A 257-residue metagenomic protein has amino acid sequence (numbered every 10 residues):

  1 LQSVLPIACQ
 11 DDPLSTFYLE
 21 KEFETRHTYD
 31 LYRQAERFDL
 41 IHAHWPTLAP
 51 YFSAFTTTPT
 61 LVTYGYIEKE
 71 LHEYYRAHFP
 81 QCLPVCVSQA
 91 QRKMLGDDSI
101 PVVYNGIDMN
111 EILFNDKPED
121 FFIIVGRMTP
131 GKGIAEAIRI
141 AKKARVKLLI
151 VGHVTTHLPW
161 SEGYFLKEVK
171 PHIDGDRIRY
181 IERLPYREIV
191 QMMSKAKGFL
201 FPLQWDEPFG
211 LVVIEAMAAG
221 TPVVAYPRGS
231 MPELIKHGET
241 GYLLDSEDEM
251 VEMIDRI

Functional and structural regions predicted by a protein language model:
L1-I257: Catalytic cores of nucleotide-sugar-dependent glycosyltransferases that transfer UDP/GDP/TDP-activated
